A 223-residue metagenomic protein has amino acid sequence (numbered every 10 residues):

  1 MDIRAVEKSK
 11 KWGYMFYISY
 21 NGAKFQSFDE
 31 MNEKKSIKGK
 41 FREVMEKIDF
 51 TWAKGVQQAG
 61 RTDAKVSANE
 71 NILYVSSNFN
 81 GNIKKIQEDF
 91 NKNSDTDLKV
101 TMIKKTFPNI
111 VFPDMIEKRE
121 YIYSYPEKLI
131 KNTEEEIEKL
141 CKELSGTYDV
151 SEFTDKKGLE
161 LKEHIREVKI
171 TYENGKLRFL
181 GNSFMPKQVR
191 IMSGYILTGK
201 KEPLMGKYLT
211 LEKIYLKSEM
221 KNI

Functional and structural regions predicted by a protein language model:
M1-E70, S76-G81, P108, K131-E136 (+1 more regions): Core RNA-modification/binding signature centered on pseudouridine synthases
Y14-M15, N71, D89, Y121: Bulky hydrophobic/aromatic packing residues
V75-S77, Y121-Y125: Active-site-adjacent beta-strand/loop module that shapes the phosphate/pyrophosphate-binding cleft
I83-I122: Ordered, amphipathic secondary-structure segments that act as subunit-interaction surfaces in large macromolecular
M102, Y125-E127, G181: Short, structured patches in soluble enzyme cores that scaffold and shape functional sites
